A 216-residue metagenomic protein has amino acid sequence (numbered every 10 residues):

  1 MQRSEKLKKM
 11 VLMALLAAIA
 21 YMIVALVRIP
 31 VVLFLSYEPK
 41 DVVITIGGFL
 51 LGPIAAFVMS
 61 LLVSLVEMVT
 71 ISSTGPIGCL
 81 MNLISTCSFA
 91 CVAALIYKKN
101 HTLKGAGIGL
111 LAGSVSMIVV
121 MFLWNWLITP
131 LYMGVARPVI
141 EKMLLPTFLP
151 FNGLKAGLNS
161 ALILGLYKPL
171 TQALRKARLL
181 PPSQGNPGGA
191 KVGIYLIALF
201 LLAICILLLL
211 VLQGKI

Functional and structural regions predicted by a protein language model:
M1-I216: Loop-helix junctions at membrane interfaces
